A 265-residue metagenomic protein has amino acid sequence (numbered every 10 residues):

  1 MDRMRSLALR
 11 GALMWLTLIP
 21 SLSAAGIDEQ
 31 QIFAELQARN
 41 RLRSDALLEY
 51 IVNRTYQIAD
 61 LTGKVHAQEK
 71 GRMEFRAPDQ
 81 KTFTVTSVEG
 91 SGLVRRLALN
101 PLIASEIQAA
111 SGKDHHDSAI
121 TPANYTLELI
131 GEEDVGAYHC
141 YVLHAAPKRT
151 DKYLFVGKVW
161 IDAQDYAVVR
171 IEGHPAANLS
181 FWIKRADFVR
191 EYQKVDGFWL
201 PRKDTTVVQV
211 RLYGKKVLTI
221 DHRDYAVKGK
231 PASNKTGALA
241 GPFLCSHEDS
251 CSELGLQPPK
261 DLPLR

Functional and structural regions predicted by a protein language model:
M1-A12: Bacterial N-terminal signal peptides that target proteins for export
R10-S21: Bacterial N-terminal signal peptides
A24-V156, A163-A167, A176-A186, Q193-L200 (+1 more regions): Structured extracytoplasmic
I171, R202-D204: Beta-strand-dense domains in secreted/periplasmic systems and polymorphic toxin scaffolds
